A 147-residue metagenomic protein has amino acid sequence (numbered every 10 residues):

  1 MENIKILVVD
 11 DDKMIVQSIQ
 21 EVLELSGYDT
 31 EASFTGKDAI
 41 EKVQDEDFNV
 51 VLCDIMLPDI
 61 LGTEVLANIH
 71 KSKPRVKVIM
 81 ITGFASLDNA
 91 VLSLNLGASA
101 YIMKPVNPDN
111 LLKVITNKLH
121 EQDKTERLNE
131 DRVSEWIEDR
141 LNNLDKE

Functional and structural regions predicted by a protein language model:
I4, F34-T35, L61-E64, T82: Acidic catalytic/metal-coordinating carboxylates
V16, P58, T82: The feature encodes the CheY-like receiver
G27-F34, K42: Short hydrophobic/Thr-rich beta-strand motif most characteristic of the beta2 strand and flanking loop of CheY-like
E41, M56, T63-R75: Short amphipathic alpha-helix used as the core "switch/output" element in two-component signaling
D47-L52, L57: Active-site beta3 strand of CheY-like receiver
V106-I115: C-terminal output helix
Q122-E147: CheY-like receiver
